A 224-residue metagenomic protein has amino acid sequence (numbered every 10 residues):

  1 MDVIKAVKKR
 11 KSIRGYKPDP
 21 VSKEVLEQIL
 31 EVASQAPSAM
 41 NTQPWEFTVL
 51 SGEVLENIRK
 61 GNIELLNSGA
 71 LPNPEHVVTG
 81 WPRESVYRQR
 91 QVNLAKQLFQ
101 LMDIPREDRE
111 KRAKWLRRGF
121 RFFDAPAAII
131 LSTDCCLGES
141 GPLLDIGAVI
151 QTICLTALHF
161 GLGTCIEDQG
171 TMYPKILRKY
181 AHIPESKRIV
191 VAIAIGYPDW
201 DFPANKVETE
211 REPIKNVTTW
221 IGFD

Functional and structural regions predicted by a protein language model:
M1-D224: Acidic, surface-exposed loops and disordered segments
